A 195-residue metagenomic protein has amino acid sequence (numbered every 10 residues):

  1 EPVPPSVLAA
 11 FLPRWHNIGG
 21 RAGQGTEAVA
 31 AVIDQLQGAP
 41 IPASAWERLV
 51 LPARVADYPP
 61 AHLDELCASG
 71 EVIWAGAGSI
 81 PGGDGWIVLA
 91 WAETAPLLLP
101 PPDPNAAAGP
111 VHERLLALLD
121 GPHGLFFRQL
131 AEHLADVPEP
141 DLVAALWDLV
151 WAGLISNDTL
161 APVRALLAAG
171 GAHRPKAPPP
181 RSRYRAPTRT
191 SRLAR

Functional and structural regions predicted by a protein language model:
E1-R195: Long, charged, low-complexity, helical-prone intrinsically disordered regions
